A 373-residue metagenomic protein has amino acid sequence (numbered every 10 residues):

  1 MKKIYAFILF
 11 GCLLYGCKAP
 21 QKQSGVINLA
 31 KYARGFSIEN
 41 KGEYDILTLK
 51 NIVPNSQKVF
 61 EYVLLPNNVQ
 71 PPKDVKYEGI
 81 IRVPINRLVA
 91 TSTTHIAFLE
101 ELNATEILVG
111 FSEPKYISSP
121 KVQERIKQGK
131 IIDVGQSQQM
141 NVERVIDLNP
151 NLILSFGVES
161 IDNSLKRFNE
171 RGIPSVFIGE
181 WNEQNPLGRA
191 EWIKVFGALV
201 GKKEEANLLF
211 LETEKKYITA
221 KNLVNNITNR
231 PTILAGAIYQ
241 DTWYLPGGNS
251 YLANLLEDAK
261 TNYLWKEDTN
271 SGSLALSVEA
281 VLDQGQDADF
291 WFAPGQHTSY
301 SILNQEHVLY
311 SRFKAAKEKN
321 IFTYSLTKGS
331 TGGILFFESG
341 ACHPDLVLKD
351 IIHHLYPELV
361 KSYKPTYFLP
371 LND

Functional and structural regions predicted by a protein language model:
M1-Q23: Bacterial Sec-dependent N-terminal signal peptides
C17-I96, E205-L234, S301, K317 (+2 more regions): Bacterial Sec-exported substrate-binding components of ABC uptake systems
V53-K58, Y62-I146, L152-G157: A short, structured surface patch at a secondary-structure boundary
E78, V83-R87, F98, K130-Q136 (+6 more regions): Second-shell loop/turn segments in exported
R82-I85, T93-L99, V142, D162-L165 (+8 more regions): Extracytoplasmic/secreted envelope proteins and their assembly/folding machinery, especially bacterial periplasmic
S92, P186-L208, A293-D373: Structured C-terminal subdomain patch of bacterial secreted/periplasmic proteins
H95, F111-K121, I161-N163, G179-K194 (+1 more regions): Extracytoplasmic ligand-binding site segments that recognize negatively charged/polar headgroups
A220-H307: Flexible, glycine-rich surface segments
